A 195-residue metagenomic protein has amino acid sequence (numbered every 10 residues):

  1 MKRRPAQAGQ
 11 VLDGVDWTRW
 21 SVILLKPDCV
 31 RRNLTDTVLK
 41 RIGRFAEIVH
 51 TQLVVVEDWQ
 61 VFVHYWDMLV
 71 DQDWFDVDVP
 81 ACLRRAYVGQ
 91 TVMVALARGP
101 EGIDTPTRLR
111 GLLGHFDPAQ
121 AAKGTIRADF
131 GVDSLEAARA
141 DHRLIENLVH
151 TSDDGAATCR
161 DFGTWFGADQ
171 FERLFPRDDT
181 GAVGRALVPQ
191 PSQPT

Functional and structural regions predicted by a protein language model:
M1-T195: Non-catalytic terminal and connector segments of soluble metabolic enzymes
